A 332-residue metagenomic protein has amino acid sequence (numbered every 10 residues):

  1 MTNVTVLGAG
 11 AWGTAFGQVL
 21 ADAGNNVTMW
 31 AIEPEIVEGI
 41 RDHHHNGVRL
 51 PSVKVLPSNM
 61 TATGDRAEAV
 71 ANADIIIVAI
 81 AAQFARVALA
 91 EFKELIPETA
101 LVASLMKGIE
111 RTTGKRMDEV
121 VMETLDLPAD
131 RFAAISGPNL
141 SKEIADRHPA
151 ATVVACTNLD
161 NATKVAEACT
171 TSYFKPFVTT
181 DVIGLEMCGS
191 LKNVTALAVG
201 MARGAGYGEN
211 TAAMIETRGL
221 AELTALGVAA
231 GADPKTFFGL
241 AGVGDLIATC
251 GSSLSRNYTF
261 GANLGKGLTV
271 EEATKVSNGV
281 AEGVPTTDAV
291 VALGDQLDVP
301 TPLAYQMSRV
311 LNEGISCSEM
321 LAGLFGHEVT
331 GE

Functional and structural regions predicted by a protein language model:
M1-V53, M60-T61, E91: NAD(P)+-binding Rossmann beta1-loop-alpha1 motif at the extreme N-terminus of oxidoreductases
G10, T14, W30, P34 (+20 more regions): Electropositive phosphate-/nucleotide-binding environments in soluble metabolic enzymes
L56, A62-A71, I75-P149, V165-E167: Rossmann-like NAD(P)(H) cofactor-binding subdomain of soluble oxidoreductases
A71-N72, L191, V243: Alpha-helix C-terminal capping/helix-to-coil transition sites in glycosyltransferase folds
F84, L95, V120, T124-R131 (+2 more regions): Internal alpha-helical scaffold of NAD(P)-dependent oxidoreductase catalytic cores
S104, D130-S136, P176-T180, G239 (+1 more regions): General beta-strand structural signal in soluble alpha/beta enzymes
V199-R203, V228-F238, G242, L246-E332: NAD(P)-dependent Rossmann-like dehydrogenase/reductase catalytic/cofactor-binding core
